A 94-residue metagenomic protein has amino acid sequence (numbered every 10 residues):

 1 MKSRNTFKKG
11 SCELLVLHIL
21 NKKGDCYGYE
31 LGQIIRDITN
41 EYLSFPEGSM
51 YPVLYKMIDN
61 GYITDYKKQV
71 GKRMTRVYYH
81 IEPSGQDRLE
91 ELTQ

Functional and structural regions predicted by a protein language model:
M1-G10, L92: Intrinsically disordered, low-complexity serine/threonine- and proline-rich regulatory segments
F7-S49: N-terminal helix-turn-helix DNA-binding core of bacterial DNA-binding proteins
Y27-G28, M74, Y78, L89: Amphipathic alpha-helical segments enriched in hydrophobic/aromatic and basic residues that form the DNA-contacting
M50-M57: Basic amphipathic alpha-helical segments that dock to polyanions
I58-M74, H80: Beta-hairpin "wing" of winged helix-turn-helix
I81-G85: Accessory beta->alpha helical hairpin/"wing" motif in late/C-terminal subdomains of nucleic-acid enzymes
Q86-Q94: Amphipathic alpha-helical dimerization/coiled-coil segments that flank or bridge DNA-binding/regulatory modules
